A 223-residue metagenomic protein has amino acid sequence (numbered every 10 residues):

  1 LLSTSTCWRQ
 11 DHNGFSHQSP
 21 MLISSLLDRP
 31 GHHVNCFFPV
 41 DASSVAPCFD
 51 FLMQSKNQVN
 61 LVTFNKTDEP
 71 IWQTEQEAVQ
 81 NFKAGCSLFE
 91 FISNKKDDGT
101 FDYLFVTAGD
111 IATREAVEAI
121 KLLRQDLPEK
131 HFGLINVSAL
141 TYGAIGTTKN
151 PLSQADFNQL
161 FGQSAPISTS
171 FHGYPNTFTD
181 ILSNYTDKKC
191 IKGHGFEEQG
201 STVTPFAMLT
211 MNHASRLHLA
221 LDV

Functional and structural regions predicted by a protein language model:
L2-S3, P39: Conserved alpha/beta enzyme-core scaffolds, especially Rossmann-like or related mixed alpha/beta domains that build
T4-S24, G31, N35, M53-V223: Thiamine diphosphate
Q18-M21, F38, S44-F49: Acidic, glycine-rich A-domain
